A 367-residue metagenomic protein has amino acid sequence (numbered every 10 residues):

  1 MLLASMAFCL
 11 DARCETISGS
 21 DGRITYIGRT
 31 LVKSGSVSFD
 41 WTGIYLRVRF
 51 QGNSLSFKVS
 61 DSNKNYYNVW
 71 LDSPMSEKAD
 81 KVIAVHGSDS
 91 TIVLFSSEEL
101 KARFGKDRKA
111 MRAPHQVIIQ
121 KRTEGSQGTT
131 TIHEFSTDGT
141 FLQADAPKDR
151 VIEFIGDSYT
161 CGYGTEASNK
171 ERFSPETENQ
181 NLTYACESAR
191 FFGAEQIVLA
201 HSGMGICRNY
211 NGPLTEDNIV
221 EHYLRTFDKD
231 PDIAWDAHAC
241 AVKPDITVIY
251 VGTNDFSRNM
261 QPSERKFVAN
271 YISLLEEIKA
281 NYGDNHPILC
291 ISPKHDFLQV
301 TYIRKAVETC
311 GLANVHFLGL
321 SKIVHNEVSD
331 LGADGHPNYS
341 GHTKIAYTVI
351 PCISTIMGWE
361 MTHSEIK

Functional and structural regions predicted by a protein language model:
M1-A7: Bacterial N-terminal signal peptides
A7, V48, A110, D145 (+3 more regions): Generic structural signal for beta-strand residues in well-ordered domains
L10-I155, Y159-T177, G358-K367: N-terminal secretory targeting modules
R122-G125, T165, K170-P262, K294-V300 (+1 more regions): Conserved SGNH/GDSL esterase-like catalytic core that processes O-acyl groups on lipids and polysaccharides
V151, E195, N285-P287: Residues at the starts of beta-strands that form the adenosine-phosphate
F154, Q196-V198, F317-G319: Conserved beta-strand scaffold positions in the cores of enzyme catalytic domains, especially in NTP/NDP-utilizing
E221-I366: Alpha-helical cap/lid subdomain in secreted, periplasmic, or secretory-pathway luminal O-acyl-processing enzymes
